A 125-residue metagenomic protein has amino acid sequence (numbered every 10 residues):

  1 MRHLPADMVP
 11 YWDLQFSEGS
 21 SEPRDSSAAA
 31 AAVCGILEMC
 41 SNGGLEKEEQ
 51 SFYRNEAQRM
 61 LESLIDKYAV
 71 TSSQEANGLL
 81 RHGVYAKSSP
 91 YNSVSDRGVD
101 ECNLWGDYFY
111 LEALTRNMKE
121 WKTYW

Functional and structural regions predicted by a protein language model:
M1-W125: Glycan-recognition and catalytic cores of secretory/periplasmic carbohydrate-active enzymes
